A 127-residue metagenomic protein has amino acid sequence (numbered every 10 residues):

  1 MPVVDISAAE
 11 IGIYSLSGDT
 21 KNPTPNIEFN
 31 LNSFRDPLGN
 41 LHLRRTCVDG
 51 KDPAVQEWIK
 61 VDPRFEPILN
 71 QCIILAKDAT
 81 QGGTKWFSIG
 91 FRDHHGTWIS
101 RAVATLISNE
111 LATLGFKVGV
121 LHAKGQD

Functional and structural regions predicted by a protein language model:
P2-G50: Glycine-rich, flexible N-terminal cofactor/catalytic loop recognition
V3-D5, W86, L114: Catalytic phosphate/metal-binding cores of nucleic-acid and nucleotide-processing enzymes, i.e., regions that mediate
N26, G83-F87, F116: Short coil/turn segments at beta-strand junctions that form active-site/ligand-binding loops
G39-F87: Helix-loop module immediately N-terminal to the HCX5R catalytic loop in PTP-like cysteine phosphatase domains
G82-E110: Catalytic cysteine-centered active loop of the rhodanese-like fold, especially the PTP/DSP P-loop
S108-V118: Post-Walker A helix-loop "phosphate-sensing" segment adjacent to the P-loop in P-loop NTPases
F116-D127: Short beta-strand-centered segment that lines the nucleotide-binding/catalytic pocket of NTP-utilizing
